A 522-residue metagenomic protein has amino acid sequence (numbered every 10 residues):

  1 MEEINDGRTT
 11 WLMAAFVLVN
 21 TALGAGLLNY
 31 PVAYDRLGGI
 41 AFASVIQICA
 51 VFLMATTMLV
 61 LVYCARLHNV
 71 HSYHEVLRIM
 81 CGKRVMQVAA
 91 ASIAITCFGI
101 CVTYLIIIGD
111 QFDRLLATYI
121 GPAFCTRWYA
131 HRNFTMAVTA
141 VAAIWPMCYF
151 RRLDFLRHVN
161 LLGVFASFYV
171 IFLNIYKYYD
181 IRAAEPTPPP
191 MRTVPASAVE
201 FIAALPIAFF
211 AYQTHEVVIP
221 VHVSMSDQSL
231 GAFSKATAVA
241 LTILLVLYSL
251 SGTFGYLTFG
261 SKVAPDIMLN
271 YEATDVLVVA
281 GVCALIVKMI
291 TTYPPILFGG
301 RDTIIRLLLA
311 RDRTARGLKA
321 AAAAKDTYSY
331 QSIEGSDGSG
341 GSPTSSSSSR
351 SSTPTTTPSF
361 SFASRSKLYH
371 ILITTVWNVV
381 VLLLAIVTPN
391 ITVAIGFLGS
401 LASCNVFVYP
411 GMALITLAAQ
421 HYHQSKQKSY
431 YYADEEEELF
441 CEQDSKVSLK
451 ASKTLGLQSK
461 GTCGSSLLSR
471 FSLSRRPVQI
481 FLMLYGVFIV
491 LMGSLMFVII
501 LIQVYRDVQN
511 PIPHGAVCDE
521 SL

Functional and structural regions predicted by a protein language model:
E2-R8, L12, C64, V70-A90 (+5 more regions): Membrane-interfacial loop- and helix-cap regions that link adjacent transmembrane helices in polytopic membrane proteins
T9-L28, T139-V141, F210-T214: The first (N-terminal) embedded transmembrane alpha-helix
V17, I46-Q47, V51, A236 (+1 more regions): Alpha-helical transmembrane segments of multi-pass membrane proteins, especially transporters and channels
A25, V51-V60, A140-Y149: Central hydrophobic cores of alpha-helical transmembrane segments in multi-pass inner-membrane proteins across all
L27, A33-L37, V70, Y149-F150 (+2 more regions): Helix-loop interface residues and adjacent transmembrane-helix termini in multi-pass membrane transporters, primarily
P31-V70: Extracellular loop-to-transmembrane helix junctions
G411-M412, G486, G493: Small-residue hotspots
